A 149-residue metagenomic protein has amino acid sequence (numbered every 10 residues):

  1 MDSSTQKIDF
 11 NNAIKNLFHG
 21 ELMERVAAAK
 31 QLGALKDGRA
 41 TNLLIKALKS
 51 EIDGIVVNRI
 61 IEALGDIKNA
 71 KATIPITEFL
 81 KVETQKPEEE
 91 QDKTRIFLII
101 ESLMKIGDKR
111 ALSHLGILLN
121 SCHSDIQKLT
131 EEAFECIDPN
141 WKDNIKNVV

Functional and structural regions predicted by a protein language model:
S3-N16, D37-K49, N69-K86, D108-N120 (+1 more regions): Amphipathic alpha-helical scaffolding segments comprising HEAT/armadillo-like alpha-solenoid repeats
N12-L35: Alpha-helical segment of the N-proximal tetratricopeptide repeat
I14, V26-A29, I45, I60-I61 (+5 more regions): Hydrophobic core positions within HEAT/HEAT-like alpha-solenoid repeats
G20-E21, I52-D53, T84, D92 (+1 more regions): Short inter-helical turns and helix N-cap capping residues of alpha-solenoid HEAT/ARM repeat scaffolds
R25, T41, D53, V57 (+3 more regions): Residue-level detector of extended alpha-helical repeat arrays and alpha-solenoid scaffolds
K49-A72: Short hydrophobic interaction/assembly module
Q91-D125, L129: Extended alpha-helical scaffolding segments
